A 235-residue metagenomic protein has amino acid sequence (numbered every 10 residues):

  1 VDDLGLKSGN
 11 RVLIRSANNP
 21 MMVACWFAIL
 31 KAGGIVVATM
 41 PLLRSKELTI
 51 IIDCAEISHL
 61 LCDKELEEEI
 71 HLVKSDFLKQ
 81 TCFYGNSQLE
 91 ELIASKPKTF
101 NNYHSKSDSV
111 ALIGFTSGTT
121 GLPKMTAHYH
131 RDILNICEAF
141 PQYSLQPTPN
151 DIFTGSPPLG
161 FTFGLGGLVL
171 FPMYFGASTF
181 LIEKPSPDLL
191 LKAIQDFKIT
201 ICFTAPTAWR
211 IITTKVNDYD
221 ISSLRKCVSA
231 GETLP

Functional and structural regions predicted by a protein language model:
V1-L43, P158: Conserved AMP-binding/adenylate-forming
S16, G34-D53, K64-L66, L159 (+2 more regions): ATP-dependent adenylate-forming carboxylate-activation enzymes
A17, C62-E69, P157, P185-S186 (+1 more regions): Adenylate-forming
F27-A32, C54, F161, L170-Y174: Short hydrophobic alpha-helices that are characteristic scaffold elements of the AMP-binding
E65-S107, L122, V216: ANL superfamily adenylate-forming
K96-F115, L122, L145-I152, L224: Conserved pre-ATP/AMP-binding loop-to-beta segment of ANL
A111-E138: Conserved AMP-binding A3 loop
L134-I152, L159-I201, K215: Conserved AMP-binding/adenylation subdomain of ANL enzymes
